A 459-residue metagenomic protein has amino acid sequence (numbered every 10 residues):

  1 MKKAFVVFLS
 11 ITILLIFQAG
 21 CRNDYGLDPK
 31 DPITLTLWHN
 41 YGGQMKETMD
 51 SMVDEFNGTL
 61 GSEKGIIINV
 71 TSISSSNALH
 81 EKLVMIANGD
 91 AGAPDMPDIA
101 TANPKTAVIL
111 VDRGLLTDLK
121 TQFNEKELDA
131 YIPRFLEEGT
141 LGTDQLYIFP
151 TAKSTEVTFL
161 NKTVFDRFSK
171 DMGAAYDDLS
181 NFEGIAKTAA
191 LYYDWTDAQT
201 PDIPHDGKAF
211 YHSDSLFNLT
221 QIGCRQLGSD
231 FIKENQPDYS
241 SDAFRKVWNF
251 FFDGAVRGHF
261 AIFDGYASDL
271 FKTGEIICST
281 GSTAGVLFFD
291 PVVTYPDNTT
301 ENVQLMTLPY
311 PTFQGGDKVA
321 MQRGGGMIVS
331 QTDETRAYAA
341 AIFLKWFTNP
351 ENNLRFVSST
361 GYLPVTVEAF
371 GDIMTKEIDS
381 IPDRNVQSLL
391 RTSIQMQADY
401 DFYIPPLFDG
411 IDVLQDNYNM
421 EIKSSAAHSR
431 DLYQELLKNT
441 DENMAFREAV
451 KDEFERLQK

Functional and structural regions predicted by a protein language model:
M1-L35, R447-K459: Short, low-complexity disordered leader/linker segments with a strong preference for bacterial N-terminal type II
K30-T36, Y41-A107, P133, D269: Early extracytoplasmic/lumenal segment of secretory-pathway proteins
N88, V256, P296-A369: Extracytoplasmic/periplasmic substrate-recognition and gating elements
D98-V157, P201-P204, N302-P311: Hinge/lid segment of periplasmic solute-binding proteins
K120-Y131, A175-D177, I203-P204, A209-F210 (+3 more regions): Short, solvent-exposed loop/beta-turn-alpha elements that line the ligand-binding surface or hinge of extracytoplasmic
G142-T151, E156, E183-P237: Extracytoplasmic/periplasmic solute-binding protein
A186-Y193, K233-D264, Y310, N419: Glycine-centered hinge/linker elements that transmit conformational signals in sensory and ligand-binding systems
I394-K459: Conserved C-terminal helix/tail region of periplasmic/extracytoplasmic solute-binding proteins
